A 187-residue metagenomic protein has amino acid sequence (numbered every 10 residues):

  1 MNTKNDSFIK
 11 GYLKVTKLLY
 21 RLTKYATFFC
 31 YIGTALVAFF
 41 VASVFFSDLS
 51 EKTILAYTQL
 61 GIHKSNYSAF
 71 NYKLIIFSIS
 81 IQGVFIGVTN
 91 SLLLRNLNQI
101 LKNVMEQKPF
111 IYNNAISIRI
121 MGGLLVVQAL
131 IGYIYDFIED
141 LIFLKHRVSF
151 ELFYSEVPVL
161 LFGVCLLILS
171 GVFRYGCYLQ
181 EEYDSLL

Functional and structural regions predicted by a protein language model:
N2-S43: Cytosolic juxtamembrane helix and N-cap/initiation of the first transmembrane helix
F8-K17, S91-S117: Cytoplasmic juxtamembrane regions at transmembrane-helix boundaries
L19-F29, S117, M121-L125, L186: Loop-to-transmembrane-helix entry motif
F29-I32, V37, F77-K102, L167-Y178: Transmembrane alpha-helical segments in integral membrane proteins
F39-A56, I134-E139: Membrane-helix interface motif
L49-N71: Perimembrane loop-to-helix junctions flanking transmembrane segments
S68-Y72, N114, E151-E156: Helix-boundary and loop/linker segments of multi-pass membrane transporters
G123-L187: Alpha-helical transmembrane segments of multi-pass integral membrane proteins, characterized by long hydrophobic
